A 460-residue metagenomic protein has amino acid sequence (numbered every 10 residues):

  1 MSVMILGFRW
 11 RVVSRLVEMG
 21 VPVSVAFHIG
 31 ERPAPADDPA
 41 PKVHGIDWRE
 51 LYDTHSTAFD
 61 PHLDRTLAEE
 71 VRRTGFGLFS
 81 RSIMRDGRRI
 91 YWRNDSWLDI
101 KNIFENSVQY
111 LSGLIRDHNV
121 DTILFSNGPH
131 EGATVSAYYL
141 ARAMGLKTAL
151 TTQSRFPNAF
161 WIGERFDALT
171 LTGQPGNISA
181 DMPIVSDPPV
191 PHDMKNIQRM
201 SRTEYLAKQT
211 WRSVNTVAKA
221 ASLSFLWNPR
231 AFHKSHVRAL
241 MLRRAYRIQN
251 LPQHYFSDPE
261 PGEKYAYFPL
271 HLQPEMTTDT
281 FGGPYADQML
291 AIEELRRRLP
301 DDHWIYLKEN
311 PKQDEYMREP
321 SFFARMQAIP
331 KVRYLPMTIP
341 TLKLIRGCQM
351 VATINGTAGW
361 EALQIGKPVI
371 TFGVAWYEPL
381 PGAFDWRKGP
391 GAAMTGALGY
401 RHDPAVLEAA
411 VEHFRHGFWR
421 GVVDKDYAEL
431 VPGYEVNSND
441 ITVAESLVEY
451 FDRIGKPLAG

Functional and structural regions predicted by a protein language model:
V3-M4, L114-H130: Short N-terminal targeting/anchoring amphipathic segment
M4-G20, F27-E31, Y138-Y139, P284-L299: Histidine-anchored nucleotide/phosphate-binding helix
R15-L111, D117, R155-Y246: Conserved N-terminal ligand/cofactor-binding loop architecture of enzyme catalytic domains
R116, P259, K343-G347: Structural alpha-helical scaffold elements that stabilize or flank donor/cofactor-binding regions in carbohydrate
F125-P129, P336-F384: A donor-sugar binding/catalytic signature common to diverse glycosyltransferases and related nucleotide-sugar
Q174-T216, G382-G460: Leloir-type glycosyltransferase catalytic cores
P259-M289, E294-R296, E309-Q313, R415 (+1 more regions): Active-site donor-nucleotide binding/catalytic segment of nucleotide-sugar enzymes
E293-P336: Catalytic donor nucleotide-activated moiety binding site of glycosyltransferases and closely related
